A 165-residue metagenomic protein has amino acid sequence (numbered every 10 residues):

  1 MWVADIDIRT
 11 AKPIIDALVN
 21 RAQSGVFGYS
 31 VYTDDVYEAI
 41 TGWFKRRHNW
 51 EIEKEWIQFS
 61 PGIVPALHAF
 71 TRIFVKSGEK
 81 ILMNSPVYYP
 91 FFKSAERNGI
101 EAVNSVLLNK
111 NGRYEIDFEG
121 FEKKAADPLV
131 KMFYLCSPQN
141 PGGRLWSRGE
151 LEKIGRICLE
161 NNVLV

Functional and structural regions predicted by a protein language model:
M1-G28, V163: N-terminal "arm"/small-domain region of PLP-dependent enzymes with the aminotransferase-like
D16-A17, K123, L129, L164: Low-complexity, intrinsically disordered or weakly predicted helical/coil tracts enriched in serine/threonine
F27-L159: Conserved core of the PLP fold type I
C158, L164-V165: Donor-nucleotide binding loops and adjacent catalytic segments primarily of GT-B fold Leloir glycosyltransferases
